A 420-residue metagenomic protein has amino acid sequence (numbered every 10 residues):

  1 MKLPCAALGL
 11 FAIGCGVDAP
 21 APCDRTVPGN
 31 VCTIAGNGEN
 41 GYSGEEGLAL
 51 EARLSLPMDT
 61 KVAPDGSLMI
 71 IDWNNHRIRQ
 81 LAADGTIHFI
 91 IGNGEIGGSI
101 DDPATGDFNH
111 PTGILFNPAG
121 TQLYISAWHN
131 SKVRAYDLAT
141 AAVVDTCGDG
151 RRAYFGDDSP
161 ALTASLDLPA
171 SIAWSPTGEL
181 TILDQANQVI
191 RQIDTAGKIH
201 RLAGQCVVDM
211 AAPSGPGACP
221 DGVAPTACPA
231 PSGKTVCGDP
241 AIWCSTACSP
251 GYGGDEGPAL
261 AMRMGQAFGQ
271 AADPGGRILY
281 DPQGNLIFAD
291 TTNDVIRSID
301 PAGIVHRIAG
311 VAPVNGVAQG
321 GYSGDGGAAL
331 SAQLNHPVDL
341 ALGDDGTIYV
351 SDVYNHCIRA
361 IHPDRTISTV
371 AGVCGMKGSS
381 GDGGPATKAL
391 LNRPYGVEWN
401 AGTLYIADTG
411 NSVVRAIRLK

Functional and structural regions predicted by a protein language model:
A12-N30: Bacterial Sec-dependent N-terminal signal peptides
R25-L56, T86-H110, T140-A170, K198-P274 (+2 more regions): Gly/Pro-rich loop segments of beta-rich domains
V62-D65, F116-G120, W174-T177, Y280-Q283 (+2 more regions): Residue-level detector of Asp-centered blade-edge/turn motifs that repeat once per structural unit in beta-propeller
S67, T86, T121-Q122, E179 (+6 more regions): Generic structural signal for coil-to-beta-strand starts
I70-W73, I125-W128, I182-Q185, Y280-D281 (+3 more regions): Conserved beta-strand positions in repeat-built beta-propeller and related beta-rich domains
H76-I78, S131-V133, Q188-I190, D294-I296 (+2 more regions): Structural signal for beta-propeller blades
L81-T86, D137-A141, I193-K198, I299-I304 (+2 more regions): Short loop/turn segments that connect beta-strands within beta-propeller blades
R393-K420: Blade-level signature of beta-propeller repeat domains, shared across WD40, Kelch, NHL, RCC1 and BNR/Asp-box propellers
